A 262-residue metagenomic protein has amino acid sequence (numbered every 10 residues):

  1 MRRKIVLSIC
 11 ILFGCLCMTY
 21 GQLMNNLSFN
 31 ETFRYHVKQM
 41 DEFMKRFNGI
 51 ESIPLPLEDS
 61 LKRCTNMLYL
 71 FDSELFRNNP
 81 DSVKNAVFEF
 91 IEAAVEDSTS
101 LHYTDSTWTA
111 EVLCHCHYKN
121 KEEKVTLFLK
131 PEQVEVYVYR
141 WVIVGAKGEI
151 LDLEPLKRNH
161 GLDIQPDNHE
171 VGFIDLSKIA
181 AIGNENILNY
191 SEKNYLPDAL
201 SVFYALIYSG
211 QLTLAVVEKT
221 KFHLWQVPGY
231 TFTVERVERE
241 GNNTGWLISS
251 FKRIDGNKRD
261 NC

Functional and structural regions predicted by a protein language model:
M1, I91-A94, G183-N184: Hydrophobic transmembrane alpha-helix bundles
M1-R34: Bacterial Sec-dependent N-terminal signal peptides
C10, C15-C17, C64, C114-C116 (+1 more regions): Generic recognition of cysteine residues
L23-V87, H160-V202: Core segments of small alpha/beta cavity-forming domains
M24-N48, T107-L156: Long, acidic/polar, low-complexity amphipathic helices and coiled-coil-like
P54-V138: Short N-terminal edge-element motif at the start of the domain
E122-G172, E218-C262: Short beta-strand edge/turn micro-motifs at domain boundaries
V171-G241: Intrinsically disordered, low-complexity segments enriched in Gly and acidic/Ser/Thr residues that form flexible
